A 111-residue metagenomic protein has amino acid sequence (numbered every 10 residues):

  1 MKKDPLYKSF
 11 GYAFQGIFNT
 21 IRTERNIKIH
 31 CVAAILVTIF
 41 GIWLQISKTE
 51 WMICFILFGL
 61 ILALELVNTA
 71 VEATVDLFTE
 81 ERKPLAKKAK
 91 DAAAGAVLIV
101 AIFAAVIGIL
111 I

Functional and structural regions predicted by a protein language model:
K2-A70, F78, R82-P84, A94-I111: Hydrophobic alpha-helical transmembrane segments
A89: Short basic (Lys/Arg) and small-residue
